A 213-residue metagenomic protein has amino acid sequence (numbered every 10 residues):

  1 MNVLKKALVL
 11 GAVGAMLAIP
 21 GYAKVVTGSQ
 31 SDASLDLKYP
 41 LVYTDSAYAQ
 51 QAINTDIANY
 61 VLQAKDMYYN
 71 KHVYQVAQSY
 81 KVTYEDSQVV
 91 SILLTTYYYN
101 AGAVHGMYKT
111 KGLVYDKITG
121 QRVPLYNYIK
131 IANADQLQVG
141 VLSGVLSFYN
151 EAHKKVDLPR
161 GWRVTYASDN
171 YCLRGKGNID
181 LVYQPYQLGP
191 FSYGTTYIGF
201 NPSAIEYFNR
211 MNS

Functional and structural regions predicted by a protein language model:
M1-L8: Bacterial N-terminal signal peptides that target proteins for export
L4, A18-G21: Residue-level recognition of conserved structural "scaffold" positions that shape functional pockets and channels
V9-G11, D66: Short N-terminal leader segment in a subset of presequences, especially plant chloroplast and some mitochondrial
G11-A18: Bacterial N-terminal signal peptides
G21-S213: Compositionally biased intrinsically disordered regions enriched in Thr/Gly
